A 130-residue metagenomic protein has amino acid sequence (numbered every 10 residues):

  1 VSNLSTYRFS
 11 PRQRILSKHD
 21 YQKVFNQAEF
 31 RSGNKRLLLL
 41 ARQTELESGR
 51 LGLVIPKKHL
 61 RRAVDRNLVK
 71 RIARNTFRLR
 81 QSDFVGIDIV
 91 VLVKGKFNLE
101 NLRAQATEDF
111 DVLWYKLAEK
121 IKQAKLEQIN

Functional and structural regions predicted by a protein language model:
V1-N130: Positively charged, solvent-exposed patches that mediate nucleic-acid binding
